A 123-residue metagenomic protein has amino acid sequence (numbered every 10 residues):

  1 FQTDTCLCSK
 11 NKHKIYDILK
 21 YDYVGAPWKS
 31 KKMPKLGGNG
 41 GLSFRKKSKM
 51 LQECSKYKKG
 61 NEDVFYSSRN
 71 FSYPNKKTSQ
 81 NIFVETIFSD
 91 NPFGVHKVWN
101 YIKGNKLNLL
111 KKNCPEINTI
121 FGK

Functional and structural regions predicted by a protein language model:
F1-A26: GT-A fold catalytic core of metal-dependent nucleotide-sugar glycosyltransferases, centered on the diacidic
P27-K31: Short polar catalytic/cofactor-binding loops
K32-K123: Catalytic core and acceptor-binding pocket of nucleotide-sugar-dependent glycosyltransferases
